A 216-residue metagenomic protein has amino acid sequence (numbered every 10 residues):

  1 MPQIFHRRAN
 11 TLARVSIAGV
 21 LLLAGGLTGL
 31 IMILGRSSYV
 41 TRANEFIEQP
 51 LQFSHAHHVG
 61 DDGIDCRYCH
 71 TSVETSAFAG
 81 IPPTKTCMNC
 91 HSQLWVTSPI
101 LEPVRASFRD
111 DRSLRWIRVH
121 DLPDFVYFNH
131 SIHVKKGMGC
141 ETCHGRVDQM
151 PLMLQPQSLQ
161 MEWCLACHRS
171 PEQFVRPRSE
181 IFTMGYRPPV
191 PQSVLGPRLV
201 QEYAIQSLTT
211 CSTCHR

Functional and structural regions predicted by a protein language model:
M1-Q52, A56-G60, I64, Y68 (+2 more regions): N-terminal export/targeting leaders of redox proteins
P2-H6, L94-V126, P171-R216: Primarily the internal scaffold of c-type cytochrome electron-transfer domains, especially repeated/multiheme c-type
A13-S37, P99-P103, D110-I132, L165-V175: Extended surface/linker regions that mediate inter-domain or inter-protein docking in multi-component redox
H58, S92-Q93, S131: Beta-hairpin (beta-strand-turn-beta-strand) motif
V59, M88, V134: Nucleotide phosphate-binding site architecture
G63-S72, T84-Q93, C140-R146, W163-S170 (+1 more regions): The canonical Cys-X-X-Cys-His
S76-G80, T97-L101, M150-L154, F174-P177: Short Cys/His-rich "knuckle" micro-motifs
D124, I132-R178: Soluble extracytoplasmic domains of inner/organellar membrane proteins
